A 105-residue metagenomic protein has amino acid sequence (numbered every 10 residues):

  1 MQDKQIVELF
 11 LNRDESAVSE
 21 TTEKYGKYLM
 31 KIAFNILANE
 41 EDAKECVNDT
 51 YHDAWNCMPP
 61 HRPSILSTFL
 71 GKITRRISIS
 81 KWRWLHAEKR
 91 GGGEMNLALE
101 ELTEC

Functional and structural regions predicted by a protein language model:
M1-D3: Acidic, Ser/Thr- and Pro/Gly-rich low-complexity regulatory segments
V7-E8, M30, F34, G71 (+1 more regions): Solvent-exposed, non-membrane alpha-helical residues enriched in polar/charged side chains
V7-K31: A short, charge-rich alpha-helical start-of-domain segment used by transcription regulators
K31, E45-H52, N56, S64-R76: Structural recognition of an alpha-helix C-terminal capping motif at a helix-to-coil junction
M58-S64, L85, K89: Short alpha-helix-to-loop micro-motif enriched in aromatics/charged/Gly
R75-E94: Arg/Lys-rich amphipathic alpha helix in sigma70-family domain 2
L97-C105: Acidic, proline/glycine-rich intrinsically disordered inter-domain spacer in sigma factors
